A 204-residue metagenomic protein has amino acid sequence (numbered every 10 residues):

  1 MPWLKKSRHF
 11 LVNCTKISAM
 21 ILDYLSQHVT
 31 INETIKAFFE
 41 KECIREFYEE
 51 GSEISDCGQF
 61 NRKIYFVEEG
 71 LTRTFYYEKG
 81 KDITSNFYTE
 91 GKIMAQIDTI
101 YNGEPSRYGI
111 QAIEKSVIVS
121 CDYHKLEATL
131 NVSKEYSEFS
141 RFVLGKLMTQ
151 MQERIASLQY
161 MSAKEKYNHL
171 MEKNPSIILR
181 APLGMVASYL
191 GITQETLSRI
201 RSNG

Functional and structural regions predicted by a protein language model:
M1-W3, S7-R8: N-terminal amphipathic/hydrophobic targeting modules at extreme N-termini, encompassing cleavable Sec/SRP-type signal
L11-I44: Cyclic nucleotide-binding regulatory module and flanking cytosolic helices
I44, L71-Y76, I93, V117-I118: Short beta-strand segments in beta-sandwich/barrel cores
I54-Q59: Short phosphate-coordinating micro-motif centered on Lys-Gly-acidic
R62, F66-R73, G91: Glycine- and acidic-residue-biased ligand/ion/polar-headgroup-sensing regions
T84-R141: Cyclic-nucleotide recognition modules
L147-A156: Short, Lys/Arg-enriched N-terminal segment that forms or immediately precedes the first helix of a structured domain
M161-G204: Phosphate-/nucleic-acid-contacting segments
